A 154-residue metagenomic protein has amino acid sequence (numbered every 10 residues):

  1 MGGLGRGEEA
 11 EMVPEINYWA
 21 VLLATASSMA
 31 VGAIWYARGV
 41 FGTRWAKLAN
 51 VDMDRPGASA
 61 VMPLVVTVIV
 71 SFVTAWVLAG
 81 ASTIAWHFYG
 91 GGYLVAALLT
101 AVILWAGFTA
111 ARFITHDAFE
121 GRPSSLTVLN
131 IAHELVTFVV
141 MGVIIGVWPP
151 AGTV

Functional and structural regions predicted by a protein language model:
G7-V154: Juxtamembrane/disordered regions of integral membrane proteins
